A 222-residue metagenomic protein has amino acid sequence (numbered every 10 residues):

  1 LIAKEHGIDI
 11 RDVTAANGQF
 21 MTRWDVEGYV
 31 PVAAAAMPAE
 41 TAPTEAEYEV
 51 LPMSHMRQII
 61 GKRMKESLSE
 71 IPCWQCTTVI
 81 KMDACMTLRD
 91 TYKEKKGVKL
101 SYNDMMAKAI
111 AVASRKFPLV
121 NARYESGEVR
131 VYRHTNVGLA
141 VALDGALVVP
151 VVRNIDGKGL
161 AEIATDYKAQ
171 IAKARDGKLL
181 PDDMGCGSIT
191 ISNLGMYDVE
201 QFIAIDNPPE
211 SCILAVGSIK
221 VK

Functional and structural regions predicted by a protein language model:
I2, H6-I8, F20, D25 (+1 more regions): C-terminal catalytic/motor cores of large multi-domain enzyme assemblies
D12-A16: Major-groove DNA-recognition helix of helix-turn-helix-type DNA-binding domains
V26-P31: Two-component system phosphotransfer/interaction surface
